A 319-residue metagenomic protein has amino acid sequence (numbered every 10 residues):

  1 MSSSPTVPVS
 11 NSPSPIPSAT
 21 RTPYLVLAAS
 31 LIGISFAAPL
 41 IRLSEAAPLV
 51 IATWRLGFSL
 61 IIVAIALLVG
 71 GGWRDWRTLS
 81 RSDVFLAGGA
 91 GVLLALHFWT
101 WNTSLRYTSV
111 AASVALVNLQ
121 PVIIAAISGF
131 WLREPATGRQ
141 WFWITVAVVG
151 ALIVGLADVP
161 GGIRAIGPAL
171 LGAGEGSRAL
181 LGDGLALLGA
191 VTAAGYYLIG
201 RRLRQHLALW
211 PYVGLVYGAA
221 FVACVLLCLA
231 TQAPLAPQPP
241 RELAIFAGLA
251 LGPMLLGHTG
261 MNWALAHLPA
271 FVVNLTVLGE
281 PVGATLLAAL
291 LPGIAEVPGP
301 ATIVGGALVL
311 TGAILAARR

Functional and structural regions predicted by a protein language model:
M1-W54, S59, A66, G89-L96 (+3 more regions): Glycine-/small-residue-enriched transmembrane alpha-helix faces in small-molecule transporters and effluxers
S4, L56, L156-A157, E242-A244 (+1 more regions): C-terminal-most transmembrane helix of multi-pass membrane proteins
R21-V26, V50-V69, F142-V149, L181-L188 (+4 more regions): Hydrophobic alpha-helical transmembrane segments of multi-pass integral membrane proteins, especially transporters
I32-S35, G57, G91, A95-W99 (+7 more regions): Hydrophobic/small/kink-forming positions within alpha-helical transmembrane segments of polytopic membrane proteins
G33, G72-A111, L116-V117, I153 (+1 more regions): Specific transmembrane alpha-helical segments of multi-pass solute transporters/efflux pumps, especially DMT/EamA
V50-I61, N102-P135, Q140, I144 (+2 more regions): Specific alpha-helical transmembrane segments that line the substrate/conduction pathway and gating interfaces
V63, L67, I127, A136-V159 (+3 more regions): Hydrophobic transmembrane alpha-helices of multi-pass small-molecule transport proteins
S113-L119, I199-F221, M254-L290: Helix-helix packing/entry segments at the starts of transmembrane helices
